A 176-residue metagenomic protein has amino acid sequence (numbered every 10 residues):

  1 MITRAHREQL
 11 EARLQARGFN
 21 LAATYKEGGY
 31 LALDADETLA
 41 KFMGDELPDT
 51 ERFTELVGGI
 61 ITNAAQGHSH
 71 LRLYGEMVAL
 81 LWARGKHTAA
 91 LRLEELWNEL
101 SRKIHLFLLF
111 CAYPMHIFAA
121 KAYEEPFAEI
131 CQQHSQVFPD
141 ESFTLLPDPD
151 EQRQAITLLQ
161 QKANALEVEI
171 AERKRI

Functional and structural regions predicted by a protein language model:
M1-A171: Non-catalytic regulatory/interaction regions at protein termini and inter-domain linkers
